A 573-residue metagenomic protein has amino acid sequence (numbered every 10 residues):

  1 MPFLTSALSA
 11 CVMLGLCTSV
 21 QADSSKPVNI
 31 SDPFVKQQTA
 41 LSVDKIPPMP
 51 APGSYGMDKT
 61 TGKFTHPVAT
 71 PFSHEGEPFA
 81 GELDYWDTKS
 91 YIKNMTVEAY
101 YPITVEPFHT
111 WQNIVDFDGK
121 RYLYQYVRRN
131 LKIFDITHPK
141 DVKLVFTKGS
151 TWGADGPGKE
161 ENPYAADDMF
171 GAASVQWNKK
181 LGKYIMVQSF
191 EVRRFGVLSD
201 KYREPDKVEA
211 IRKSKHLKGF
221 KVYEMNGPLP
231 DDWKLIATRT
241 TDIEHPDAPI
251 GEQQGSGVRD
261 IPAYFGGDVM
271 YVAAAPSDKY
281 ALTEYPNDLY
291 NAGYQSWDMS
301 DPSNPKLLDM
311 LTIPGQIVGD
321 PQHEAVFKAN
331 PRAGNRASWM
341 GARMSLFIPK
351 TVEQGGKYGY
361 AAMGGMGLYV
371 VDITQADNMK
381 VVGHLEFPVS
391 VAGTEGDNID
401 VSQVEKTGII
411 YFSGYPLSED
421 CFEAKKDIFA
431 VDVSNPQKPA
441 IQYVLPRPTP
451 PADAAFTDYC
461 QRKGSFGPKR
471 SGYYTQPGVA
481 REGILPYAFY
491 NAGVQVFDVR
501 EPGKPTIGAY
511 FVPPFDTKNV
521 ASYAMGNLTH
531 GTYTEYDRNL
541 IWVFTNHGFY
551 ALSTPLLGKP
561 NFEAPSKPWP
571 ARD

Functional and structural regions predicted by a protein language model:
M1-V20: Gram-negative bacterial Sec-dependent N-terminal signal peptides
D23-D573: Feature marking well-ordered beta-strand scaffolds used for ligand recognition
